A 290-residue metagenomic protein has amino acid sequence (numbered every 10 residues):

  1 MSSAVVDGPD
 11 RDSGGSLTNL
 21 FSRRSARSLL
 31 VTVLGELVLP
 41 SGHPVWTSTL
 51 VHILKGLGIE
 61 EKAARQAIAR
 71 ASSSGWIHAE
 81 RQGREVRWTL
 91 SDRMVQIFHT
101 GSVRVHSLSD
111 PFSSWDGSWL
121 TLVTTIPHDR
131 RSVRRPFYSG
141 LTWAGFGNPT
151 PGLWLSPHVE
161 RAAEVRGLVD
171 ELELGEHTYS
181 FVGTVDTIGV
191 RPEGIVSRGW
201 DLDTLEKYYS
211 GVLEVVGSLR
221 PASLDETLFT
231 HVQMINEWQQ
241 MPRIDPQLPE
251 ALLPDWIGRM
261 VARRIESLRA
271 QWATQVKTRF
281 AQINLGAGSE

Functional and structural regions predicted by a protein language model:
S2-V33: Short alpha-helical segments that sit at the start of domains
S41-I53: Short acidic, hydrophobic short linear motifs in intrinsically disordered regions
A67-S74, W88: Basic amphipathic alpha-helical segments that dock to polyanions
R81-R87: Short, Lys/Arg-rich nucleic-acid/phosphate-binding segment
V95-W119: Short, amphipathic alpha-helical interaction segments positioned at domain boundaries
P127-L219: Mid-protein regulatory/catalytic core that forms ligand/cofactor-binding pockets and protein-protein interaction
E193-E290: C-terminal regulatory/effector modules of DNA-binding transcriptional regulators
